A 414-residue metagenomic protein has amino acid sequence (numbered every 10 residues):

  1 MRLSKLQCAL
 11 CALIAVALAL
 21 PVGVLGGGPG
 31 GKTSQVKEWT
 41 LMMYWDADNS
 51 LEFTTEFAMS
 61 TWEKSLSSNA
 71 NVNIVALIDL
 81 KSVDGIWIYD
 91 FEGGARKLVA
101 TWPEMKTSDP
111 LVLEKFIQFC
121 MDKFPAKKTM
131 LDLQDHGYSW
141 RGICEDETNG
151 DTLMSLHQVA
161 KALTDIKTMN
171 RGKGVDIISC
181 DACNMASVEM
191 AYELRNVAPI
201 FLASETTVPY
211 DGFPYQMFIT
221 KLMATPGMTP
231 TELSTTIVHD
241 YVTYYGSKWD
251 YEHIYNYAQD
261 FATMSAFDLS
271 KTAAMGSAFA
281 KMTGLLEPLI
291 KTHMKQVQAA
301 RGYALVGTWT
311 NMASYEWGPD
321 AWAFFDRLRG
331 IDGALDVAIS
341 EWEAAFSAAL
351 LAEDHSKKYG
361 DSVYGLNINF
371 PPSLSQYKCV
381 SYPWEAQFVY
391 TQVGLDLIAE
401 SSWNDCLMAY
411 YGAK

Functional and structural regions predicted by a protein language model:
R2-L10: Bacterial N-terminal signal peptides that target proteins for export
C11-P21: Bacterial N-terminal signal peptides
L20-T33: Sec-dependent signal peptide cleavage junction
G30-K127: N-terminal extension/subdomain marker
G31-S34, Q118, D122, C144-K414: Terminal, contiguous helix-loop blocks that mediate binding/assembly
T40-Y44, N73-I78, T129-L133, D176-C180 (+2 more regions): Structural recognition of the beta-strand scaffold that forms the well-ordered cores of secreted hydrolase catalytic
D48-S50, D135-R141, S179, C183-S187: Gly/Ser/Thr-rich loops at beta-strand to alpha-helix junctions that form or flank small-molecule/cofactor-binding
C120-W140, C144: Active-site groove signature of glycoside hydrolases
